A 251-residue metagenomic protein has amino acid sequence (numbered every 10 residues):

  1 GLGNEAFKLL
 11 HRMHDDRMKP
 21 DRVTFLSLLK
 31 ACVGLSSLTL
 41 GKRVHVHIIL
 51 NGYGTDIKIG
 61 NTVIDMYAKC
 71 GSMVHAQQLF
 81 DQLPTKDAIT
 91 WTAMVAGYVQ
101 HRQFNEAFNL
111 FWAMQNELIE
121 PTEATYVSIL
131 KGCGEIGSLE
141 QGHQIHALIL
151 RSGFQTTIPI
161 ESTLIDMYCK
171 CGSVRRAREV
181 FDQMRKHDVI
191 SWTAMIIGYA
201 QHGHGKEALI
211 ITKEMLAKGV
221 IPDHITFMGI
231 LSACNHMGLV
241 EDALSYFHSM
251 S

Functional and structural regions predicted by a protein language model:
G1-S27, A31-S37: Hydrophobic or amphipathic alpha-helical targeting/insertion segments
A6, D21-L26, G41, D56-N61 (+16 more regions): Pentatricopeptide repeat
